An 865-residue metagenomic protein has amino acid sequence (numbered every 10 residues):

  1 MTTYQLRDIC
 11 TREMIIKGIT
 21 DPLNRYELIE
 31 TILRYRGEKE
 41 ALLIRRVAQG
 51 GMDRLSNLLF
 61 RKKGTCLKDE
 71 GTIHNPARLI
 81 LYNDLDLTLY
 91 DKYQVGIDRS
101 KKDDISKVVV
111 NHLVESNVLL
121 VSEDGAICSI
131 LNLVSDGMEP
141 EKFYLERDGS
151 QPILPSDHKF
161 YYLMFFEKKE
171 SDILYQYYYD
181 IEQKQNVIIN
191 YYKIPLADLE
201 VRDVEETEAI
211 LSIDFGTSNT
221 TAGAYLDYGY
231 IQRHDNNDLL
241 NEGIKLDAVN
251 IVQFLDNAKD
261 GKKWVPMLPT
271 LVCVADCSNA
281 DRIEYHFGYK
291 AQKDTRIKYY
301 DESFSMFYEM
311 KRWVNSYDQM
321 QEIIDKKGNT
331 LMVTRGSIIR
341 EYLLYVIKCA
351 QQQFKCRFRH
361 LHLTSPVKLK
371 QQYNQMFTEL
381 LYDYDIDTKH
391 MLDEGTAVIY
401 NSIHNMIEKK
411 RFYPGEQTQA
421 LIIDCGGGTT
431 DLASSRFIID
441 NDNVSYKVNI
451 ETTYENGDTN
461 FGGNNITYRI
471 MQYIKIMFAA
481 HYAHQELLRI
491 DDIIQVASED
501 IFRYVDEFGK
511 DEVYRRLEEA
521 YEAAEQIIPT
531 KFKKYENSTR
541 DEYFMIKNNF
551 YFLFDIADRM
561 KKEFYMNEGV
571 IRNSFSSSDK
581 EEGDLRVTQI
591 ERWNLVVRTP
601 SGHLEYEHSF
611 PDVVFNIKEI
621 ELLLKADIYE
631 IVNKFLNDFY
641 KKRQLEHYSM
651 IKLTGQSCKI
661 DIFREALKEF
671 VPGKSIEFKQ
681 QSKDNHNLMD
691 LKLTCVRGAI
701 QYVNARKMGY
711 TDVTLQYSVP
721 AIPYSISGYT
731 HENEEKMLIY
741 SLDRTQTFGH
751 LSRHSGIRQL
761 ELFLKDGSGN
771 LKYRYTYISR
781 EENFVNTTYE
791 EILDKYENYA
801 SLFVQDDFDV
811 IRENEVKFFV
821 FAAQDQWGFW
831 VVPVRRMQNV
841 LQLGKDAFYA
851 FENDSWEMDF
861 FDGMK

Functional and structural regions predicted by a protein language model:
M1-R45: Basic helix-extension-helix modules of the SAP/HeH family
R46-S171, N241-L361, S365, Q375 (+8 more regions): Phosphate-binding loop and its immediate beta->loop->alpha context in nucleotide/phosphate-handling enzymes
L59-D203, V587-R592, E607-S609, V614-L622 (+1 more regions): Acidic low-complexity intrinsically disordered segments
Q183-T207, H390-I423, T694-Y710: Conserved phosphate-binding catalytic cores of ATP/NTP-utilizing and phosphoryl-transfer enzymes
L199-R233, E302-S305, E309-R312, I407-E451 (+1 more regions): Gly/Thr-rich phosphate-binding beta-strand-loop-beta motif of the actin/hexokinase/Hsp70
Y228-M267, Y413-E416, D442-N456, Q680-D684: Flexible phosphate/Mg2+-sensing switch loops adjacent to catalytic phosphate-binding sites
I339-Y342, T467-A479, R516-V713: Helical "lid/coupling" subdomains associated with nucleotide-phosphate turnover
V346-R357, V367, Y373, F377-Q417: Hydrophobic, small-residue-rich alpha-helical packing segments that form membrane-like cores
